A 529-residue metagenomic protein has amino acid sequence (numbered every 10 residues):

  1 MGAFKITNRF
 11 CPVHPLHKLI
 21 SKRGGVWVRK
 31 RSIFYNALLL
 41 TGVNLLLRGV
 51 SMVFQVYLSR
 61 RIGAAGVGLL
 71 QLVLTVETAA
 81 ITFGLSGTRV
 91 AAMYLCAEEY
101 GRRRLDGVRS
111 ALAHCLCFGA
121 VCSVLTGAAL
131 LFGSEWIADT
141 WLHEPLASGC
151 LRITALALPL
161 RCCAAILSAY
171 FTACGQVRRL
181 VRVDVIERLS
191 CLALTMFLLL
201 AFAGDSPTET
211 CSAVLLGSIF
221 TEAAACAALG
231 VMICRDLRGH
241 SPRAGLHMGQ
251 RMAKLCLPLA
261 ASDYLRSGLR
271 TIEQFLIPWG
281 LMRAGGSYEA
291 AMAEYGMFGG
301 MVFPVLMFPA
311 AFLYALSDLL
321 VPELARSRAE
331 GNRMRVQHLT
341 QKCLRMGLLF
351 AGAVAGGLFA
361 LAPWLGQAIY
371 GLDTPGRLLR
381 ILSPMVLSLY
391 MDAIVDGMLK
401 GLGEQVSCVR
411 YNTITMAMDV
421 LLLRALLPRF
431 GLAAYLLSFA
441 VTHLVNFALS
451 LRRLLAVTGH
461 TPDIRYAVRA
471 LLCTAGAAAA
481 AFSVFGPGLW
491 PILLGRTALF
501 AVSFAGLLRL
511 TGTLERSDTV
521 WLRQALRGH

Functional and structural regions predicted by a protein language model:
G2-V50, D106-S110, A244-R266, D518-H529: N-terminal membrane topogenesis motif
H17-K18, K22, S483-H529: Membrane-proximal transmembrane or re-entrant/amphipathic helices at the cytosolic face
S32-M93, G127, L131, A157 (+1 more regions): Signature of the first transmembrane helix
N36-S51, G217-A225, L229-I233, L246-P322: Transmembrane helical elements of multi-pass membrane transporters/channels
L47, Q55, S86-M93, I153-T172 (+6 more regions): Short runs within selected transmembrane alpha-helices of multi-pass transporters and secretion channels
S86-G101, L306-G331: Helix-loop junctions and terminal segments of transmembrane helices in multi-pass membrane transport/translocation
G119, S123-G268: Hydrophobic transmembrane helix module of multi-pass membrane transport proteins
S134-T154, L358-L389: Interfacial segments at transmembrane-helix termini and the short loops linking adjacent helices
